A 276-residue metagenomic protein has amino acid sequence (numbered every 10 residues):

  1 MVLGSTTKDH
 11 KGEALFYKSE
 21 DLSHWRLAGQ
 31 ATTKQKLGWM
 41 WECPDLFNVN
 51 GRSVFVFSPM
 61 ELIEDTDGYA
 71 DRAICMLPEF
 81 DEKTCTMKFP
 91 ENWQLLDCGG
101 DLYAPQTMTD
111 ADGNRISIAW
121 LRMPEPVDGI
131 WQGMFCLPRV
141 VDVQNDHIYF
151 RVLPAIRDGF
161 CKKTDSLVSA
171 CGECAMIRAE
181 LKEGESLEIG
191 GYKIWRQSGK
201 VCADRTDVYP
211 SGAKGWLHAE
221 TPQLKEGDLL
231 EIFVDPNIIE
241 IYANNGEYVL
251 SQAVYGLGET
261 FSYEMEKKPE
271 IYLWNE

Functional and structural regions predicted by a protein language model:
M1-D9, A14-Y17, L27-Q35, C43-F47 (+3 more regions): Hydrophobic core segments of beta-strands in well-ordered, beta-rich domains
M1-L3, H24-D45, T84-P105: Surface loop/turn signatures of beta-propeller and other carbohydrate-active proteins
T7-G12, T66-R72, W131-M134: Short, solvent-exposed loop/turn segments at conserved positions within beta-propeller repeat blades
K11-E13, L22, P236: Surface-exposed loop/turn positions within WD40 beta-propeller blades
G12-L15, E42, G51, R72-I74 (+3 more regions): Residues that flank catalytic or metal-binding motifs in active/ligand-binding sites
F16-S23, E79-D81: Short beta-strand segments and strand-loop junctions that repeat across beta-rich extracellular domains
V49-N50, I63-T84: Acidic, glycine-rich loop-and-beta core segments that form the ion-binding/anion-interacting portion of active sites
L77-E276: Beta-rich accessory regions
